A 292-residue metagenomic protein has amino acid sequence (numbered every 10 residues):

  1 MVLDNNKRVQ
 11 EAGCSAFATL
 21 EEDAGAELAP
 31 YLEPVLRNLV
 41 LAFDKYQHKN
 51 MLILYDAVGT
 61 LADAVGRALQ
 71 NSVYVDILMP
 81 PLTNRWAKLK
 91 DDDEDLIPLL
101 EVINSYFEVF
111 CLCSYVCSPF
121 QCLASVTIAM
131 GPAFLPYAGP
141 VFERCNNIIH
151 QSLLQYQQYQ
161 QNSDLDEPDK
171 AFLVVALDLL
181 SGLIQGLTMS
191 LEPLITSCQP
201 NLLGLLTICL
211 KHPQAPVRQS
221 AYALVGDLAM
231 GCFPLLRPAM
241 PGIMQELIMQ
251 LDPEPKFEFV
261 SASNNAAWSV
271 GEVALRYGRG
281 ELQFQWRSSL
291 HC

Functional and structural regions predicted by a protein language model:
M1-C292: Karyopherin-beta/Importin-beta family HEAT-repeat alpha-solenoid scaffold
